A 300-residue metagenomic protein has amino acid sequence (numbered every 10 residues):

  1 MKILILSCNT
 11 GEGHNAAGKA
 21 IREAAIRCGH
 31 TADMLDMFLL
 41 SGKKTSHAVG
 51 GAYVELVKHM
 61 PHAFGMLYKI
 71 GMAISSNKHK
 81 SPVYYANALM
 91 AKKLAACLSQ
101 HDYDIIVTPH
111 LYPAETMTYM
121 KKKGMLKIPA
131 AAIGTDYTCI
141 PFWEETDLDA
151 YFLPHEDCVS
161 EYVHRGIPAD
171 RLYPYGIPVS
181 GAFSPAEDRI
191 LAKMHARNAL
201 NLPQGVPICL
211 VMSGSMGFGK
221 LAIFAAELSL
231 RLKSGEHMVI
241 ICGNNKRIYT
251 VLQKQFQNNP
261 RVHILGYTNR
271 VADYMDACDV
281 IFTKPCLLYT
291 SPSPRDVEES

Functional and structural regions predicted by a protein language model:
M1-I3: Extreme N-terminal starter segment of soluble prokaryotic enzymes
C8-K19, G219: A short, glycine/small-residue-rich beta-strand->loop->alpha-helix junction that serves as a flexible
E12, I70-I167, R171-P174: Active-site and donor-binding regions of nucleotide-sugar-utilizing enzymes
A20-A95: Conserved N-terminal ligand/cofactor-binding loop architecture of enzyme catalytic domains
D149-S215: A nucleotide-sugar donor-handling region in carbohydrate enzymes
M194-H195, L202-A277: Donor-nucleotide binding loops and adjacent catalytic segments primarily of GT-B fold Leloir glycosyltransferases
D276-L287: Acidic donor-binding loop of glycosyltransferase active sites
Y289-E299: Single conserved hydrophobic/aromatic residue that forms the stacking wall/gate of nucleotide- or nucleobase-binding
